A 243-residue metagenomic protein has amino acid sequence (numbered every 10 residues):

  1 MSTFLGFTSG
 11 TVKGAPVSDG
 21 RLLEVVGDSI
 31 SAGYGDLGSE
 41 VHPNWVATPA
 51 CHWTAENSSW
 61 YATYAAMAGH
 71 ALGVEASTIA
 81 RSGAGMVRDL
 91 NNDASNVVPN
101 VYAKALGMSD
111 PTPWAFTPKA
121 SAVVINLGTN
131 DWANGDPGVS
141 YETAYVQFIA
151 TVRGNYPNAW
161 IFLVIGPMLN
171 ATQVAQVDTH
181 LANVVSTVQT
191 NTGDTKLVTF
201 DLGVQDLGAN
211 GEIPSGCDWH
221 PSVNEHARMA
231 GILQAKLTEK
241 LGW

Functional and structural regions predicted by a protein language model:
M1, V46-T143, L169-T179, G216 (+1 more regions): Conserved SGNH/GDSL esterase-like catalytic core that processes O-acyl groups on lipids and polysaccharides
M1-W60: N-terminal secretory targeting modules
K13-P16, M108-K119, A150-Y156, T190 (+1 more regions): Surface-exposed acidic, glycine-flexible loop patches that form ligand/cofactor-binding and adhesion interfaces
L22-G27, S31, E75-A80, S121-N126 (+2 more regions): Structural recognition of the beta-strand scaffold that forms the well-ordered cores of secreted hydrolase catalytic
V25, T63, M67, S140-Q147 (+4 more regions): Extracytoplasmic/secreted proteins, especially bacterial periplasmic and envelope-associated proteins
S31, G73, S77, G128 (+5 more regions): Sec-exported extracytoplasmic/periplasmic mature domains
A94, P167-W243: Catalytic His-Asp segment of secreted/periplasmic serine-dependent ester chemistry enzymes
T129-V152, P157-N158, L163: A beta-strand-loop signature enriched in Asp, Gly, Thr, and Trp that corresponds to the sialidase/neuraminidase Asp-box
